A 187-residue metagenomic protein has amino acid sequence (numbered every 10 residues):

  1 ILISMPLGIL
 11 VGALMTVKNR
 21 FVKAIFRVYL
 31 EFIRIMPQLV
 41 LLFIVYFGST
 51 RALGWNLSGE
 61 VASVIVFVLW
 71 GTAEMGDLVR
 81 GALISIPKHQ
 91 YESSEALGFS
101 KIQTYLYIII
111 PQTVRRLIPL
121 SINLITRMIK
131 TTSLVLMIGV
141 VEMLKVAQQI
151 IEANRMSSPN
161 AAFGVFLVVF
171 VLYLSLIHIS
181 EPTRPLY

Functional and structural regions predicted by a protein language model:
I1-L186: Transmembrane alpha-helices and adjacent helix-loop boundaries
